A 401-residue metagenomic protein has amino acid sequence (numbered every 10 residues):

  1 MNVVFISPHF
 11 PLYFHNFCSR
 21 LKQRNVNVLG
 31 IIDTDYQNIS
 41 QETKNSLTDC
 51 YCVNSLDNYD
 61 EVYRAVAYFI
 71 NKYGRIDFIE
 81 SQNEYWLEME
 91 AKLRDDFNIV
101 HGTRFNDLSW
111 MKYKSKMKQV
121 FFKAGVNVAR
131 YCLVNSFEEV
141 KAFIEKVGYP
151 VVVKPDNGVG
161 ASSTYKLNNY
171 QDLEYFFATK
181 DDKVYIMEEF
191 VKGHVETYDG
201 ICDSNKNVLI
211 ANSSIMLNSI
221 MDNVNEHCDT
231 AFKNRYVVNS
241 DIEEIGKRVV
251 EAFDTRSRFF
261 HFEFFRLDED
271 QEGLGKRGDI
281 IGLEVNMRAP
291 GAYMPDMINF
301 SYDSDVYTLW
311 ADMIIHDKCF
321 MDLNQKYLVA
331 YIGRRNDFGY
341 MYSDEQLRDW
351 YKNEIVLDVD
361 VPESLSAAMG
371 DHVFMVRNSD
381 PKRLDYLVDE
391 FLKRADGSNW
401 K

Functional and structural regions predicted by a protein language model:
M1-R104, P381-K382, Y386-W400: ATP-binding N-terminal substructure of ATP-dependent carboxylate-amine bond-forming enzymes
C50-D57, C132-S136, L167-N168: Short acidic-hydrophobic, aromatic-tinged amphipathic segments that line or gate anion-handling sites
E61, E139-V140, D172: Short acidic active-site motifs
R94-S163: A conserved helix-loop-beta module that forms one wall/lid of the active-site cleft in ATP-utilizing catalytic domains
N127-A129, P150-V153, S162-T197, S219-T230 (+3 more regions): Conserved ATP-binding module of the ATP-grasp superfamily
V134, T164-N169, I201-D203, L267 (+1 more regions): Short beta-strand-to-turn element immediately C-terminal to the catalytic PLP-Schiff-base lysine in fold type I
E189-T255, F259, R266, D270 (+4 more regions): ATP-dependent carboxylate/phosphate-activation module, predominantly the ATP-grasp catalytic core and closely related
A311-K401: Peripheral (often C-terminal) accessory segments that flank ATP-dependent C-N-forming ligase machineries
